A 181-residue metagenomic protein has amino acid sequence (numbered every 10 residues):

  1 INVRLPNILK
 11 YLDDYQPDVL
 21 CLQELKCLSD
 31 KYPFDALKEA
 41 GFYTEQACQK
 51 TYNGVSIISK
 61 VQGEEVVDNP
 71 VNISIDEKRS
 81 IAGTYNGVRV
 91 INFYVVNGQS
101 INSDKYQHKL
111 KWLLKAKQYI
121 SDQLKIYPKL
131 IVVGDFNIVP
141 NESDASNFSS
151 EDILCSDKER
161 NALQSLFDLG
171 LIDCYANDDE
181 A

Functional and structural regions predicted by a protein language model:
I1, L25, F136: Active-site metal-binding loops of divalent metal-dependent hydrolases
N2, S29-K31, G54-V55, Q99-N102 (+1 more regions): Short catalytic/ligand-binding loop motif for oxyanion handling, primarily in non-cytosolic enzymes, centered on
N2-D13: Short, acidic/polar
Q16-L22: Proline-aspartate-enriched helix->loop->beta-strand connector
C21, I91, V132: Conserved Rossmann-like nucleotide-binding pocket used by diverse enzymes that bind dinucleotide cofactors
E24-S100: Structured beta-strand-rich core segments of catalytic domains in phosphoester-bond hydrolases
A40, W112-A181: Metal-dependent phosphoesterases centered on the DNase I-like endonuclease/exonuclease/phosphatase
V71, V95-L113, N147-E151: Surface-exposed cleft-lining segments at the edges of enzyme active sites
